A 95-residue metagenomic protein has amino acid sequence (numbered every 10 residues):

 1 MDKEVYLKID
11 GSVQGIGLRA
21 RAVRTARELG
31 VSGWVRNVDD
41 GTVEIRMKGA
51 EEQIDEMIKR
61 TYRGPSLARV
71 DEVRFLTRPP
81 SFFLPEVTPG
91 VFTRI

Functional and structural regions predicted by a protein language model:
M1-I95: Intrinsically disordered, low-complexity, mixed-charge
